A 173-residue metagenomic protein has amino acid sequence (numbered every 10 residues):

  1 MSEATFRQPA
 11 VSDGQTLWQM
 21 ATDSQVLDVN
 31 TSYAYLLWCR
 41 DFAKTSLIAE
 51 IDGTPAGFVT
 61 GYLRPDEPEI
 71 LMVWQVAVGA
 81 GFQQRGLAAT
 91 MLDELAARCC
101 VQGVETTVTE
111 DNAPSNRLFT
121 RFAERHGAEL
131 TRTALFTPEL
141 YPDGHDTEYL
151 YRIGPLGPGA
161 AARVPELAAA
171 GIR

Functional and structural regions predicted by a protein language model:
M1-N30: Short amphipathic alpha-helix that is part of the acyltransferase structural core
M1-S12, G154-R173: Conserved N-terminal entry element of GNAT/NAT acetyltransferase domains
S24-P55, T60: Active-site rim helix/loop that mediates acceptor-substrate recognition in acyltransferases
R64-V73, Q83: A conserved beta-turn-beta hairpin within the catalytic core of GNAT-like acetyltransferases that forms part
Q75-Q83, V108-D111: A short, internal acetyl-CoA/4′-phosphopantetheine-binding micro-motif in the GNAT/acyltransferase core
V78, Q84-A97, R117, R121: Conserved acetyl-CoA-binding loop-helix of GNAT-fold acetyltransferases
A89, E110-T133, P142: Conserved active-site alpha-helix within GNAT-family acetyltransferase domains
C99-D111: Conserved GNAT acetyl-CoA-binding A-motif
